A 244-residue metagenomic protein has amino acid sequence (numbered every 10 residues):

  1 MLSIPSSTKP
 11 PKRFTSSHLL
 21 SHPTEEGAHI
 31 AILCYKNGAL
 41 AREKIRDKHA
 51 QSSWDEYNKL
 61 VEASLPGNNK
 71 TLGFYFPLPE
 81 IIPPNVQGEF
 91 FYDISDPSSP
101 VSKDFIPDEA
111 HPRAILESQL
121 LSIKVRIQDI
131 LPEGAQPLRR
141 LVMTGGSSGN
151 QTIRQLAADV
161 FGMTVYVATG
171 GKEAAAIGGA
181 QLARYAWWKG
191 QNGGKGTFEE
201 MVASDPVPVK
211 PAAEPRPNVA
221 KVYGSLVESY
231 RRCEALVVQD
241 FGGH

Functional and structural regions predicted by a protein language model:
M1-T144, G149-H244: Active-site core segments that coordinate phosphate-bearing ligands/cofactors across diverse enzyme families
